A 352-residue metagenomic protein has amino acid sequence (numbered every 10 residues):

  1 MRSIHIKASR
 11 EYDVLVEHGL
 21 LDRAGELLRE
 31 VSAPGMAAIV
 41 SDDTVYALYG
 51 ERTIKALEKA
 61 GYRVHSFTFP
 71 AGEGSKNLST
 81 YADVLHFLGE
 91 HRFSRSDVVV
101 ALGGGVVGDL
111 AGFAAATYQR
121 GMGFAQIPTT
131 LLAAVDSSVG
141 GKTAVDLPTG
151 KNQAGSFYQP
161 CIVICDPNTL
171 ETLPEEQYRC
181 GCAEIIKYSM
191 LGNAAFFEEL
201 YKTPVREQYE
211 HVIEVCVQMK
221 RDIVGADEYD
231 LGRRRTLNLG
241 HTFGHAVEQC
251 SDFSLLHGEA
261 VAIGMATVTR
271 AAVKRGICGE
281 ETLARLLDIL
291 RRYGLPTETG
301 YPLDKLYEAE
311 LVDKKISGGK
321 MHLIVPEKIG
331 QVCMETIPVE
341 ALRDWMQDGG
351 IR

Functional and structural regions predicted by a protein language model:
M1-D97: ATP/NTP phosphate-donor binding region
L15, F113-K202: A glycine/threonine-rich phosphate-anchoring loop and its flanking beta-alpha core in nucleotide/phosphate-binding
V31, R92-S94, T117-Y118, D146-L147 (+4 more regions): Solvent-exposed alpha-helices and their adjacent loops that cap or buttress functional pockets in soluble metabolic
V84, A111-A115, I185, V247 (+1 more regions): Buried hydrophobic packing segments
V106-F113, A134-V135, A246: Short glycine/serine/threonine-rich phosphate/pyrophosphate-binding segments that cradle anionic phosphate groups
A183-I185, C278-R352: C-terminal charged capping/lid subdomain of soluble metabolic enzymes
E198-K305: Active-site segments that bind and position negatively charged phosphate/pyrophosphate groups
